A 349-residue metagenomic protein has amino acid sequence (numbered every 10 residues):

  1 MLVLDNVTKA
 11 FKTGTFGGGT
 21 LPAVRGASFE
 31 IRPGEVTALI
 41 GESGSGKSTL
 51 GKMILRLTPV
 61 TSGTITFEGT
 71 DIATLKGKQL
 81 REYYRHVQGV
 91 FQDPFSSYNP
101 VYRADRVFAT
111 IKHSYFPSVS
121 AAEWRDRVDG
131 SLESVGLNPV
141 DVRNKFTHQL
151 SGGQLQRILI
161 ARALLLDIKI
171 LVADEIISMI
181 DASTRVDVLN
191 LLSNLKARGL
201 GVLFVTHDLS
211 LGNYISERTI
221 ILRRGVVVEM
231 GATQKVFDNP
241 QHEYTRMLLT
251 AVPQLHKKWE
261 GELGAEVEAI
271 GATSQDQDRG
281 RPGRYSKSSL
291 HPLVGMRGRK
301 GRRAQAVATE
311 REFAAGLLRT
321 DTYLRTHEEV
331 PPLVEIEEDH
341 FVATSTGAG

Functional and structural regions predicted by a protein language model:
T15-G18, I72-Q88, S114, V236-P240: ABC ATPase NBD coupling module
I40-E42: The feature captures the beta-strand-to-loop junction immediately N-terminal to the Walker
G63-D71: Conserved ABC transporter NBD signature motif
F146-L150, Q154: Conserved ABC ATPase signature
G212-Y214: A short, surface-exposed alpha-helical micro-motif characterized by mixed small hydrophobic and charged/polar residues
V227-G231: ABC ATPase "signature
T233-G349: Short catalytic/signature loops enriched in Gly
